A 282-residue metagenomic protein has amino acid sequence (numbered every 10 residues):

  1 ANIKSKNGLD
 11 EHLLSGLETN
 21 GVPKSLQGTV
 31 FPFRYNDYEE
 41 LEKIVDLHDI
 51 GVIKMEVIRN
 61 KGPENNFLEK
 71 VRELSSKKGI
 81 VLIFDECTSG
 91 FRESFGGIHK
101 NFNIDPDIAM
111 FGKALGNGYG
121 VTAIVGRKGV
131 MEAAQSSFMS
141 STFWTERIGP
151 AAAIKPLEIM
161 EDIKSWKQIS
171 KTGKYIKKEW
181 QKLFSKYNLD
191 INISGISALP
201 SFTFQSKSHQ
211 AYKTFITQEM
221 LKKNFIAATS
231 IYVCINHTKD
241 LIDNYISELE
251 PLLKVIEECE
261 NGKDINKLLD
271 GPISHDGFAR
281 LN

Functional and structural regions predicted by a protein language model:
A1-G51: PLP-dependent aspartate aminotransferase-fold enzymes
V30, I53, D85, A109 (+7 more regions): Buried hydrophobic positions in well-ordered alpha/beta secondary-structure cores of metabolic enzymes
D37-K43, M55-K78: Active-site core of PLP-dependent enzymes with the aminotransferase class I/II
E42, S136-E146: A short glycine-threonine-serine/GTX helix/turn-capping micro-motif
F102-A133, T145-A152: Active-site PLP attachment segment
P156-K178: Structural signature of PLP-dependent enzymes
E161-I163, K171, K222-N282: PLP-dependent enzyme catalytic core of the Aspartate aminotransferase-like
K174-K177, F184-T217, V233, K267-N282: Conserved PLP-binding catalytic core of the aspartate aminotransferase-like
